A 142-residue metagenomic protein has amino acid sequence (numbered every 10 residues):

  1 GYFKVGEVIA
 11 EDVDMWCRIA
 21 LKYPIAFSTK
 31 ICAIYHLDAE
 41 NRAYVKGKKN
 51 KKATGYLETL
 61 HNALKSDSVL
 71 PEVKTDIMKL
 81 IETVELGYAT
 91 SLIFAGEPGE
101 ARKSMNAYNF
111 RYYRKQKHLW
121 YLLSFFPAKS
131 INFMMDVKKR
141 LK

Functional and structural regions predicted by a protein language model:
G1-A53: Conserved nucleotide-sugar donor-binding catalytic segment
V13-W16, Y56-L60, V84-E85: Hydrophobic alpha-helical core bundles mediating ligand binding, dimerization, or RNAP-core interactions
I25, A53-L80, M135-K142: C-terminal, non-catalytic tails of nucleotide-sugar-dependent glycosyltransferases
I31-A39, V45-E72, F94-F110: Catalytic core of nucleotide-sugar-dependent glycosyltransferases
K65, T90-K142: Membrane-interface aromatic/basic loop that binds lipid-linked glycans or pyrophosphate carriers, typified by
I77, V84, K117-H118: The tetratricopeptide repeat
